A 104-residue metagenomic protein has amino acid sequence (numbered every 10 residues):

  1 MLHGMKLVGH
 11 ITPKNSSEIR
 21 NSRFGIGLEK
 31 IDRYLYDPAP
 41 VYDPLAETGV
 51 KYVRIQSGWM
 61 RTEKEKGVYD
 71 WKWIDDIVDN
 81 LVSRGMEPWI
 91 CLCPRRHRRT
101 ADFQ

Functional and structural regions predicted by a protein language model:
M1-K51, I55-R61: Mature N-terminal, pre-catalytic/accessory segment of carbohydrate-active enzymes
L45-V68, W73-Q104: Substrate-binding cleft and catalytic face of glycoside hydrolase catalytic domains, especially the flexible beta-alpha
